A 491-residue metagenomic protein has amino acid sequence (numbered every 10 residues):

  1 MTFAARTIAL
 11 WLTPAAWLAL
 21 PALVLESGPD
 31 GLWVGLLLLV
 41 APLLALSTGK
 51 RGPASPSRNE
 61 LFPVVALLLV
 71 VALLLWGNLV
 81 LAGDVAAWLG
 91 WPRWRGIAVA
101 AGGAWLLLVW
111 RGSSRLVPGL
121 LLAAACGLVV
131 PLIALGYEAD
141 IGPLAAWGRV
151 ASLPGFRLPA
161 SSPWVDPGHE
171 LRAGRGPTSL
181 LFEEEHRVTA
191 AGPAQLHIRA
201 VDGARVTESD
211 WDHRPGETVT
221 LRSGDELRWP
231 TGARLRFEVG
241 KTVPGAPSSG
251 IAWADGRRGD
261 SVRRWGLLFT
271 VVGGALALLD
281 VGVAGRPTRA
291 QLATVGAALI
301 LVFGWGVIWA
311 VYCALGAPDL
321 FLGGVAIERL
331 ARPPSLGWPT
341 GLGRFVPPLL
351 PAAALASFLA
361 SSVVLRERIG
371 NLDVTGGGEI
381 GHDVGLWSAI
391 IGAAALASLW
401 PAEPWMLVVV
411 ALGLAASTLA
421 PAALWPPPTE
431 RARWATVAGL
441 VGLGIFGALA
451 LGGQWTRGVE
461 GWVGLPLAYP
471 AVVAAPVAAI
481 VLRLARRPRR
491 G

Functional and structural regions predicted by a protein language model:
M1-A19, V99-V117, G127-V130, G192 (+4 more regions): Membrane-interface "cap" regions at the ends of multi-pass membrane proteins
M1-S55, R199, V262-S357: Membrane-interface helix-loop-helix modules in multi-pass membrane proteins
A22-P29, G49-S55, V80-W88, A100-L122 (+3 more regions): Membrane-water interface regions at transmembrane-helix termini and the short interhelical loops of multi-pass membrane
L32-S113, G148-Q195, D202-A204, D212-E217 (+4 more regions): Helix-loop-helix module between adjacent transmembrane segments
A54-R58, W110-L121, A277-G306, L365-H382 (+1 more regions): Hydrophobic, small-residue-rich membrane helices and short re-entrant helix-turn-helix hairpins that build
S57-A72, E367-P404, L412-G413, G439: Loop-to-transmembrane helix boundary motifs in multi-pass membrane proteins
W88-L89, V129-R187, D212-V272, P318-G323 (+1 more regions): Helix-loop-helix junctions that connect adjacent transmembrane segments in multi-pass membrane transporters
A100, L108-V109, R115-L135, A139-R172 (+1 more regions): A generic transmembrane alpha-helix motif of multi-pass inner-membrane proteins
